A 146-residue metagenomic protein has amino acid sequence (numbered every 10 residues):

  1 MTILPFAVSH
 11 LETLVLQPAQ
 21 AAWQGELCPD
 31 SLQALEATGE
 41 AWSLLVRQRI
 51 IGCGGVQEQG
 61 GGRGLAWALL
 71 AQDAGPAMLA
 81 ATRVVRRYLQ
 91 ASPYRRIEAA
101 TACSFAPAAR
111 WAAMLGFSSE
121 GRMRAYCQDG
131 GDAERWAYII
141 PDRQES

Functional and structural regions predicted by a protein language model:
M1-C28: Short amphipathic alpha-helix that is part of the acyltransferase structural core
A22-A41: Active-site rim helix/loop that mediates acceptor-substrate recognition in acyltransferases
G39-Q57: Conserved beta-hairpin
G54-G62, M123: A conserved beta-strand-loop-helix scaffold within acyl/acetyltransferase catalytic domains
G61-D73: Conserved acetyl-CoA binding element of GNAT-fold acetyltransferases
G75-Q90, R110, M114: Conserved acetyl-CoA-binding loop-helix of GNAT-fold acetyltransferases
S92-C103: Conserved GNAT acetyl-CoA-binding A-motif
A100, S118-A133: Conserved catalytic-core motifs of GNAT/GCN5-like acyltransferases
